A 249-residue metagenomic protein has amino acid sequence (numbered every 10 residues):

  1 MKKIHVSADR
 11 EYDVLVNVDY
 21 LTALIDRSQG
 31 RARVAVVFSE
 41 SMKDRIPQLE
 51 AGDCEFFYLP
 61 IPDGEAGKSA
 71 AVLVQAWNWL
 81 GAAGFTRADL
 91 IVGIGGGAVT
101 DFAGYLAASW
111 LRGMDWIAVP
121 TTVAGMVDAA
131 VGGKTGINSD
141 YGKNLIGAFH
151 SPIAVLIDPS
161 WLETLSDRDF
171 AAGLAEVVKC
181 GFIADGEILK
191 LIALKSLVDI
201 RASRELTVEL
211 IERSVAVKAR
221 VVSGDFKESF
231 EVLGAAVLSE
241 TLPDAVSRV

Functional and structural regions predicted by a protein language model:
M1-L90, K179: ATP/NTP phosphate-donor binding region
V18, T22, A70, G136 (+4 more regions): Electropositive phosphate-/nucleotide-binding environments in soluble metabolic enzymes
A35, F57-L59, V92, I117-V119 (+1 more regions): Hydrophobic/aromatic beta-strand patches that form the interior of the parallel beta-sheet core in alpha/beta enzyme
D63-G64, I94-G96, G234-S239: Glycine-rich beta-strand-to-loop/alpha-helix junction loops that act as flexible
A98-Y105, M126-V127, A245-V246: Short glycine/serine/threonine-rich phosphate/pyrophosphate-binding segments that cradle anionic phosphate groups
Y105-V198: A glycine/threonine-rich phosphate-anchoring loop and its flanking beta-alpha core in nucleotide/phosphate-binding
D199-V249: Active-site segments that bind and position negatively charged phosphate/pyrophosphate groups
